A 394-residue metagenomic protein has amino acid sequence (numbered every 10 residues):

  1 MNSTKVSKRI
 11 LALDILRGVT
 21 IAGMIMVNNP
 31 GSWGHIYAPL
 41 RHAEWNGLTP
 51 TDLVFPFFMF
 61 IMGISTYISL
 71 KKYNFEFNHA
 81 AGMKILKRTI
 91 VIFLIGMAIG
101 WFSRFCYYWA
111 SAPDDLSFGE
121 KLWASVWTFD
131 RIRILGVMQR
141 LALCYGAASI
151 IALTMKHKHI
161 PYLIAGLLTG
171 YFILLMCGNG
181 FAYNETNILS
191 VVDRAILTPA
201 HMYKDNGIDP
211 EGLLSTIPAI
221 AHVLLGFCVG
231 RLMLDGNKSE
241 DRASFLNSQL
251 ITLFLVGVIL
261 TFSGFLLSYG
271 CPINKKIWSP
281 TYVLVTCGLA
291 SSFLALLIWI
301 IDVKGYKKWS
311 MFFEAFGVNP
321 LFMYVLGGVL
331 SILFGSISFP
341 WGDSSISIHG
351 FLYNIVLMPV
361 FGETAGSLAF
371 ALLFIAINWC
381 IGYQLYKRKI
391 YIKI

Functional and structural regions predicted by a protein language model:
M1-I394: Alpha-helical transmembrane segments and their immediate juxtamembrane cytosolic regions
